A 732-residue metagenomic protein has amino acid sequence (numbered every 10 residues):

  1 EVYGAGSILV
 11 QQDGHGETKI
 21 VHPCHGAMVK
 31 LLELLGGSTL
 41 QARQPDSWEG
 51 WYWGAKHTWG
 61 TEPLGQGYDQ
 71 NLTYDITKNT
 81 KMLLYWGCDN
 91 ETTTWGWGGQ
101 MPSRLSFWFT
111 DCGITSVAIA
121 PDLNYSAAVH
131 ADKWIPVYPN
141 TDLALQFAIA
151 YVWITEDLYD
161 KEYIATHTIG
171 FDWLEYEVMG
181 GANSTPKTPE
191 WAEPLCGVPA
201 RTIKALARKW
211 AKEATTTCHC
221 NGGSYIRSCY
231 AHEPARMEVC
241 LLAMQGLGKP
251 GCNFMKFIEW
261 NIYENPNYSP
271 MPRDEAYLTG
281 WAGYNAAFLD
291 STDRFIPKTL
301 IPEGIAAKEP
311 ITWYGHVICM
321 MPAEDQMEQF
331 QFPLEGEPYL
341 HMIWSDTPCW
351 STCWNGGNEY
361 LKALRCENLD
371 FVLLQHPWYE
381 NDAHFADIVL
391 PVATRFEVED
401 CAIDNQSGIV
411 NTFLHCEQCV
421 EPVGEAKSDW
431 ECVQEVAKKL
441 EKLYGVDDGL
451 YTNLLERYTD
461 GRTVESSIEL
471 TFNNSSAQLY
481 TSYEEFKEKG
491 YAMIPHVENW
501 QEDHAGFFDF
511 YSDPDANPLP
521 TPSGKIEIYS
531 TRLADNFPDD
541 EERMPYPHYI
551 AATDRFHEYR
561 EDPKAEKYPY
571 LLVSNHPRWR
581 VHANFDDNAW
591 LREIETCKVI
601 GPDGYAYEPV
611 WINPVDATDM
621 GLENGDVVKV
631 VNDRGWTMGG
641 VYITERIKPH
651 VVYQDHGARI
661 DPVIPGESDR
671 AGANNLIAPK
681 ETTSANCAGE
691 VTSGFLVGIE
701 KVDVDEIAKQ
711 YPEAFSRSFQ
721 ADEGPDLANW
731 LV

Functional and structural regions predicted by a protein language model:
E1-L158, R294, D346, K438 (+5 more regions): N-terminal export/assembly segments and adjacent metallocofactor-ligating motifs of anaerobic energy-metabolism
E1-L9, T73-L83, S184, K204-C218 (+1 more regions): Glycine-rich phosphate/diphosphate-binding loops that line cofactor/substrate pockets in enzymes
P23-I119, L143-F147, V239-H384, T394-V398 (+1 more regions): Extended redox/cofactor-interaction regions of prokaryotic respiratory oxidoreductases
D111-G113, D122-A214: Long, well-ordered, tryptophan-enriched scaffold segments
Y125, N381-H415: Flexible glycine/proline-rich, aromatic-decorated loop/lid segments
H130-P136, A402, N411-P422: Short beta-alpha connecting loops at secondary-structure transitions that line or flank enzyme active sites
S228, D429-K489, F585, A589-W611 (+1 more regions): Long, contiguous, secondary-structure-rich segments that constitute the structural scaffold of globular domains
D370-F371, P377, E417-A437, K629: Phosphate/diphosphate-binding loops
